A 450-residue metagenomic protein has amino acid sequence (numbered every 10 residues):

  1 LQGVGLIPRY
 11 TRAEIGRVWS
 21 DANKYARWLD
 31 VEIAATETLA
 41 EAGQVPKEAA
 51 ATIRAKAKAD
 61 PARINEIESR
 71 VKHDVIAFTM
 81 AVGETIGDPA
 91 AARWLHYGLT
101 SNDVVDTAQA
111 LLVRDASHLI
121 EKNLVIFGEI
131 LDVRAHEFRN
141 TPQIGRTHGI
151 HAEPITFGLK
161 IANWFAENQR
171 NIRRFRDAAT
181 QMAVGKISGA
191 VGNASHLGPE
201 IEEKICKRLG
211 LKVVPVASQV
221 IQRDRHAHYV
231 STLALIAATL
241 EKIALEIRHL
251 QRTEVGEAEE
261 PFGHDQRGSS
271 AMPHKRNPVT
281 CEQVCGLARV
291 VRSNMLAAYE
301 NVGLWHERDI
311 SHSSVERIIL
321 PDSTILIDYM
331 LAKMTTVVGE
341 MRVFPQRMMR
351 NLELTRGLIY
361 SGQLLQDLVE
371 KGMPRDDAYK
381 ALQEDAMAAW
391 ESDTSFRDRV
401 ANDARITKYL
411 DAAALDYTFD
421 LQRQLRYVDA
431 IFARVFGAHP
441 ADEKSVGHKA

Functional and structural regions predicted by a protein language model:
L1-A194, G198-K204, V213, Q266-S269 (+2 more regions): A helix-coil-helix interface module used to build multimeric assemblies and to scaffold catalytic/cofactor sites
L1-R27, I67-K72, M272-A450: Glycine-rich cofactor/substrate-binding loops
E37, L112-L124, L233-K242, I247 (+1 more regions): Alpha-helical support elements that line or immediately flank enzyme active sites and cofactor-binding pockets
V45, V255-G256, P374: Conserved hydrophobic residue
L159, A227-L235, Q363-K371: Short, well-ordered beta-strand elements within core beta-sheets of diverse protein domains
N171, Q219-H312, R317: Glycine-rich anion/phosphate-binding loop at the beta-strand->alpha-helix junction
K204-V220: A short, charged helix-loop
